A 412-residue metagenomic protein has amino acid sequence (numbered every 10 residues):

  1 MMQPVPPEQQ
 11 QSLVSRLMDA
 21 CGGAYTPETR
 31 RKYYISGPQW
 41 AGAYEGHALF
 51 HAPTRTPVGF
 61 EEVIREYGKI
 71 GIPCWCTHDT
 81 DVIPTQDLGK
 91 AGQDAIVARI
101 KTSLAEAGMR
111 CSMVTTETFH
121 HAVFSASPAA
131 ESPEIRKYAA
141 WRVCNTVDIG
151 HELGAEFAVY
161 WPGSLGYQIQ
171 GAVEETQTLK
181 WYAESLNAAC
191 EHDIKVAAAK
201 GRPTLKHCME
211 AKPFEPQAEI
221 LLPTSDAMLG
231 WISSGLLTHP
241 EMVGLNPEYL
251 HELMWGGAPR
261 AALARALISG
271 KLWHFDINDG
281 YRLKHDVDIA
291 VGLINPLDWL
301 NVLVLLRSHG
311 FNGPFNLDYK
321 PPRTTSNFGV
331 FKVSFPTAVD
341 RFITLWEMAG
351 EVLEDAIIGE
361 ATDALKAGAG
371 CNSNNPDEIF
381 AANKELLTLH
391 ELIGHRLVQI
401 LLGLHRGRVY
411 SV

Functional and structural regions predicted by a protein language model:
M1-E152, E156, H239-M242, V339-V412: N-terminal pre-domain/capping segments
R30, I169-D298, H390-V412: Acidic/histidine-rich catalytic cores of soluble enzymes
P38-G42, T80-V82, T116-F119, G163-L165 (+4 more regions): Active-site beta-loop-alpha junctions enriched in small/polar residues
H47-F50, V123-S127, Q170-A172, H285-I289 (+1 more regions): Short acidic, glycine/proline-rich loop/turn micro-motifs
P73, E156, W273, N312-G313: Short acidic/polar active-site loop segments enriched in Thr and Asp
G89-A107, S132-I135, G166-A183, Q217-S233 (+3 more regions): Short, electropositive alpha-helical surface patch
A262-R265, D276-D279, K284-A356: Active-site/pore-lining binding-face segments in mid-to-C-terminal subdomains
